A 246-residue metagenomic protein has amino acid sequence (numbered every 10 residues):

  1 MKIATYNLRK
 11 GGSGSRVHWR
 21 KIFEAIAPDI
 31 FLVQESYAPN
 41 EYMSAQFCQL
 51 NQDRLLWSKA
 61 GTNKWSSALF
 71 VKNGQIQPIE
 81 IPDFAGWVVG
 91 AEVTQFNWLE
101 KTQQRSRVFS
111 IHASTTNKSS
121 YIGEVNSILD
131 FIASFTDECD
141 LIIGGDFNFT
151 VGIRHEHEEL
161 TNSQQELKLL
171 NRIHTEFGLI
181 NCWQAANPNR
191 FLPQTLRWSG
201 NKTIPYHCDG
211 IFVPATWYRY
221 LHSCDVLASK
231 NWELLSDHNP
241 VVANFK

Functional and structural regions predicted by a protein language model:
M1-C48, K64: N-terminal, active-site-proximal structural segment of metallo-dependent hydrolase catalytic domains
M1-K10, Q103-T115, G144: Active-site-proximal beta-strand elements of phosphoester/diester hydrolases
N7-R9, Y37, H112-S114, F147-T150 (+3 more regions): Catalytic metal-binding/acid-base residues of hydrolase active sites
I30, Q34-A113: Structured beta-strand-rich core segments of catalytic domains in phosphoester-bond hydrolases
T62-P78, V93-T94, S199-Y220, F245-K246: Conserved beta strand-loop-helix elements of the APE1-like EEP
S106-K118, H157-E159, L167: Active-site-proximal loop/helix segment associated with metal-binding centers of metalloenzymes
V125-R219: Metal-dependent phosphoesterases centered on the DNase I-like endonuclease/exonuclease/phosphatase
L227-K246: Surface polyanion/phosphate-binding segment centered on an Asp-His-Pro turn
